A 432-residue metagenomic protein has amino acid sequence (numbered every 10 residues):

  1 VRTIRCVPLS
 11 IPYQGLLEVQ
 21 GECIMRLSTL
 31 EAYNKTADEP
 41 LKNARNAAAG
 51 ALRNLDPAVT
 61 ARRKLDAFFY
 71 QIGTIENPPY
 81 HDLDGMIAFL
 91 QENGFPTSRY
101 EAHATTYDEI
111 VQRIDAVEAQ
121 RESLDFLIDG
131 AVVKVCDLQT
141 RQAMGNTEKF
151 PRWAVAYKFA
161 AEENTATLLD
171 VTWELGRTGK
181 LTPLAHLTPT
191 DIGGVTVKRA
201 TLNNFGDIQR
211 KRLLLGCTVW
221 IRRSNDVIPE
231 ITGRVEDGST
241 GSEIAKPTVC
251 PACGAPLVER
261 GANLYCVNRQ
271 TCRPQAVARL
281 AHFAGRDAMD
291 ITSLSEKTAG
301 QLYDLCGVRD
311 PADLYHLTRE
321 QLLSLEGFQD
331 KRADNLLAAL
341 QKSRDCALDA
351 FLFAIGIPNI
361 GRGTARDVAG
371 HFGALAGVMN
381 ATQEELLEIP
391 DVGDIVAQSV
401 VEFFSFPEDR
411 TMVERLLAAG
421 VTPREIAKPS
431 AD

Functional and structural regions predicted by a protein language model:
V1-L348, L352-N359, T364-H371, E385 (+4 more regions): RNA/tRNA-interacting regions in translation and RNA-turnover enzymes
L375-M379: Helix-hairpin-helix/helix-loop-helix acidic hairpins
S399-E402: Solvent-exposed, charged helical/coil patches that constitute nucleic-acid or partner-interaction surfaces
A427-A431: Short, solvent-exposed loop/turn elements at beta->coil junctions and helix N-caps that rim active or binding pockets
